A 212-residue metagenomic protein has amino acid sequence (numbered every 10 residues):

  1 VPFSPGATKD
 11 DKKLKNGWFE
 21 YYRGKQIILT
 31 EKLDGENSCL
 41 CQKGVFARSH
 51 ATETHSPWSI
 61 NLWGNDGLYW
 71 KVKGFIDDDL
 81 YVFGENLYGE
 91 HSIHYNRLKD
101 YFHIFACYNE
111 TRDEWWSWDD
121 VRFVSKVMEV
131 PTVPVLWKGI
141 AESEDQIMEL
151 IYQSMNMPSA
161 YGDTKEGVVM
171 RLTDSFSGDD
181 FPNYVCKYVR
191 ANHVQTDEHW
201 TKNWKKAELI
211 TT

Functional and structural regions predicted by a protein language model:
V1-T212: Core nucleotide-handling region used for phosphoryl-transfer chemistry
